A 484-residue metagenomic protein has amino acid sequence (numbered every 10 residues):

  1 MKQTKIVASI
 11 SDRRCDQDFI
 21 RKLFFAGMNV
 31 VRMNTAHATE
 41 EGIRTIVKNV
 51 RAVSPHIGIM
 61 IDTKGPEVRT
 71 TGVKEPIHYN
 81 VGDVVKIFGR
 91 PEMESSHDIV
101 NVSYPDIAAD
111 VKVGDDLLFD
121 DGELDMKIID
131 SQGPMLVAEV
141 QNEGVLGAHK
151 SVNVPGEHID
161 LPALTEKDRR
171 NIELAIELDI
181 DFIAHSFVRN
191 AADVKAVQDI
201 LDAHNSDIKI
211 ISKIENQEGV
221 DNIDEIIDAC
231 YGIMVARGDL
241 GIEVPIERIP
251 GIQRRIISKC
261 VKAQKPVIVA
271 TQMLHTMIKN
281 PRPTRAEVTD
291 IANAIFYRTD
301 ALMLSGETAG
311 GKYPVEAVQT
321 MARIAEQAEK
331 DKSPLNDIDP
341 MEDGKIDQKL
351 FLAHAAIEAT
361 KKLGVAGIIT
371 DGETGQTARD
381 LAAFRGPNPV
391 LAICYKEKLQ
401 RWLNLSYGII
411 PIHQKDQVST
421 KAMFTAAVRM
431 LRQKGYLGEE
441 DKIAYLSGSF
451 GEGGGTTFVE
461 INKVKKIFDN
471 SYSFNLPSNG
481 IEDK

Functional and structural regions predicted by a protein language model:
M1-K484: Non-catalytic helical/linker scaffolds that mediate oligomerization, partner binding, and domain coupling around large
